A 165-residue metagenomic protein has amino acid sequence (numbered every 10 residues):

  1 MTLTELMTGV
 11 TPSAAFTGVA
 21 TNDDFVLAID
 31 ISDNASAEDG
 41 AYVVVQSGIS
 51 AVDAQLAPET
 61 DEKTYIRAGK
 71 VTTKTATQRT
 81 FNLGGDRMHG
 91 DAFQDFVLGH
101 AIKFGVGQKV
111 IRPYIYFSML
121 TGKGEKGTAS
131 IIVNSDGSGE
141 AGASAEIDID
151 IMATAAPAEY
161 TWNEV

Functional and structural regions predicted by a protein language model:
T2-M88, T128-A145: Solvent-exposed edge beta-strands and adjacent loop segments that serve as assembly or binding interfaces
D33-D39, V106-Q108, A156: Intrinsically disordered, low-complexity coil segments
Q46, G69, H100, S118-L120 (+1 more regions): Generic alpha-helical secondary structure signal
S50, I115-Y160: Short beta-strand and beta-hairpin "edge-sheet" elements
M88-G90, A156: Acidic glycine-/aspartate-rich tracts in secreted/extracellular proteins
F93-K126: Short, acidic/charged, Gly/Pro-enriched secondary-structure junctions
Q94-F96, E159-V165: Short, charged, solvent-exposed linker or helix-capping segments at domain edges/interfaces that act as flexible hinges
